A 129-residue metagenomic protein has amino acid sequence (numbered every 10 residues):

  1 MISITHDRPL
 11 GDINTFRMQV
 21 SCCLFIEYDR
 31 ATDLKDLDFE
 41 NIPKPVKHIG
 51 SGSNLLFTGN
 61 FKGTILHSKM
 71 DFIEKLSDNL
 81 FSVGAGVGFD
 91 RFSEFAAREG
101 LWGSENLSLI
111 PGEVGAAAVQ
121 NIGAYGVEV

Functional and structural regions predicted by a protein language model:
I2-V129: Anion-binding (especially nucleotide phosphate/pyrophosphate-binding) glycine-rich loop and adjoining beta-alpha core
